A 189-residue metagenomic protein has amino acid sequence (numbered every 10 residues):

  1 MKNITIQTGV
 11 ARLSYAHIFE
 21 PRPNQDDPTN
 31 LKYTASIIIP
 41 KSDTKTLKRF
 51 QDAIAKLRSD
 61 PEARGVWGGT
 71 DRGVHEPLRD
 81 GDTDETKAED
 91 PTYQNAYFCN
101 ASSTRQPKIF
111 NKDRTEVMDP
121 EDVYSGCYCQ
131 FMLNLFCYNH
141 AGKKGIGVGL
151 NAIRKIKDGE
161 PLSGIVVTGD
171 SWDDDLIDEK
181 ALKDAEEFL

Functional and structural regions predicted by a protein language model:
M1-F98: OB-fold ssDNA-binding interfaces and closely related basic DNA-contact patches used across DNA replication/repair
M1-T5, E160-L189: Acidic, gly/ser/pro-rich intrinsically disordered tails
T29-L31, P91-Y93, C127, G142-G147: A short, structural micro-pattern
I39-K41, L135-C137, K157: Beta-strand elements of well-folded, non-transmembrane domains
F98-K112: Short, basic/aromatic beta-hairpin or loop at an interaction surface
K112-C129, F136-I146: Exposed beta-sheet edge/beta-hairpin loop segments within beta-rich domains
H140-E160: OB-fold/S1-family single-stranded nucleic acid-binding modules
